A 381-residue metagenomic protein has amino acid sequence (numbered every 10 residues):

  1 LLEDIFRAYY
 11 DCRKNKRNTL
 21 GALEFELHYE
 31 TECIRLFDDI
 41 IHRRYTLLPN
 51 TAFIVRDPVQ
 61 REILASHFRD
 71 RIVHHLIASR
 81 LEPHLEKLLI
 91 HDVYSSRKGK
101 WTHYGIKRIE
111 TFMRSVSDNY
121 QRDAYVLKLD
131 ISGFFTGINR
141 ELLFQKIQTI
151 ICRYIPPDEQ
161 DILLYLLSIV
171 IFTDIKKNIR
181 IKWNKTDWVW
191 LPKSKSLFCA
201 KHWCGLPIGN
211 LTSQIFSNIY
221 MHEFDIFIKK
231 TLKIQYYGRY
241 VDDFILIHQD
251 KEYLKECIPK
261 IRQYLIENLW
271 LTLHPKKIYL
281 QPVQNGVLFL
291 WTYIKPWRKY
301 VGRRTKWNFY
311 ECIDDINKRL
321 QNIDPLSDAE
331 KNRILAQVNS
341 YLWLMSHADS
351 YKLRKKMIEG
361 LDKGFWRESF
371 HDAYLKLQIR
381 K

Functional and structural regions predicted by a protein language model:
L1-I34, Q378-K381: Non-catalytic, polymerase-adjacent accessory regions of viral genome-replication enzymes
N15-L23, L48-I72, L88-K100, D174 (+1 more regions): Short, conserved non-catalytic motifs in the polymerase core
E26-P49: Amphipathic alpha-helical blocks
I40, D118-V241, I245-K260, Q281: Conserved polymerase palm-domain catalytic core
S66, H75, P192-W203, I226 (+2 more regions): Right-hand nucleic-acid polymerase module
I72, L76-L81: Active/ligand-binding-proximal structured segments within catalytic/core domains that scaffold catalytic residues
L81-N139: Active-site-proximal segment of RNA-dependent polymerases
